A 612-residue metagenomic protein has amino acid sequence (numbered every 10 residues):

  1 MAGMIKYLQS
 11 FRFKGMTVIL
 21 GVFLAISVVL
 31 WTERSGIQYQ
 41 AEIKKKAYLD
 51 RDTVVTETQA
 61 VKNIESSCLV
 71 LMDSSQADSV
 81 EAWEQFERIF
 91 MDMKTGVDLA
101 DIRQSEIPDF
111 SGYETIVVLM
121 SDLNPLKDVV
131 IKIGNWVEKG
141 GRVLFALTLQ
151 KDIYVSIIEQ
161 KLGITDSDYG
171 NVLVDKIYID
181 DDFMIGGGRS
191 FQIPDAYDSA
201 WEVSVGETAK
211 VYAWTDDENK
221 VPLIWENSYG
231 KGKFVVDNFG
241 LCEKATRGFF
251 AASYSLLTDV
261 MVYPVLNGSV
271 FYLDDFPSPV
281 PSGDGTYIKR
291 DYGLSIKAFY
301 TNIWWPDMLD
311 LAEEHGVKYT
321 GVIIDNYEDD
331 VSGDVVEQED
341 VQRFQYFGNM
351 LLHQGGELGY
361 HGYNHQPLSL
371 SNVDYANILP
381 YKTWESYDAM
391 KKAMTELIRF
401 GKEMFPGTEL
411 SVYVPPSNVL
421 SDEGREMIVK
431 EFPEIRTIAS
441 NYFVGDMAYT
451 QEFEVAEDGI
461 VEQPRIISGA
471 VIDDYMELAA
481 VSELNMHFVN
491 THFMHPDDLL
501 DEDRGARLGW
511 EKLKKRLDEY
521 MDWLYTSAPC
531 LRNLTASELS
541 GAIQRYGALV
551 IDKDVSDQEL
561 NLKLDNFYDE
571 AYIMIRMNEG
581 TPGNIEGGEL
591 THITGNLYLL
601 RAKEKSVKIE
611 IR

Functional and structural regions predicted by a protein language model:
T17-A25, S386-E457: Catalytic domains of cell-wall/extracellular-matrix polysaccharide-remodeling enzymes, centered on de-N-acetylation
I64-C68, S199-G268: A glycine-centered loop/beta-turn motif at secondary-structure junctions
S66-S74, E138-K139, F145-E159, E313-E423 (+2 more regions): Metal-dependent polysaccharide deacetylase catalytic core of the NodB/CE4 family, i.e., the active-site-bearing domain
S75-K151: Helical hinge/lid and interdomain linker segments adjacent to catalytic or ligand-binding clefts that mediate domain
N124-D128, T594-R612: C-terminal beta-strand-rich structural cap/linker in extracellular carbohydrate-active enzymes
N124-S190: A glycine-rich, often tryptophan-bearing local segment used as a flexible ligand/cofactor-contacting loop or short
N238-L241, M261-Y263, N267-V280, A312 (+5 more regions): Catalytic grooves of carbohydrate-active enzymes
C242-F250, V260-M350, Q354: Active-site beta->alpha N-cap acidic-glycine motif
